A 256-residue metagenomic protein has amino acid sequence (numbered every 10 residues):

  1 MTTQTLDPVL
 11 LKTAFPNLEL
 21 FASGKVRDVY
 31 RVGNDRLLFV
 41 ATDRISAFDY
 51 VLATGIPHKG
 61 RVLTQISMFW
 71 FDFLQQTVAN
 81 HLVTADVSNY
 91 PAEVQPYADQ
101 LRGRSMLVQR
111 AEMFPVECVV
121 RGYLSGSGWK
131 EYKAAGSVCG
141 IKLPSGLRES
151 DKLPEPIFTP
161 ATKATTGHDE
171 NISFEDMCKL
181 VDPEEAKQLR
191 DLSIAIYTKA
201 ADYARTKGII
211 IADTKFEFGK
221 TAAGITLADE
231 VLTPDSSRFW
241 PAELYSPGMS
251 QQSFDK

Functional and structural regions predicted by a protein language model:
T2-K163: Active-site loop/lid in soluble adenylation, ligation, and acyl-transfer enzymes
T42, L101, T226-P234: Catalytic cores of nucleic-acid ligases and guanylyltransferases
D49, D235-R238: Short, cysteine-centered beta-strand-loop-beta hairpins and adjacent loop/turn segments enriched in charged/polar
V94, M106-M113, V119-I210, S237-K256: ATP-dependent phospho-/nucleotidyl transfer catalytic cores
A212-V231: Conserved metal-phosphate-binding beta-hairpin within the catalytic cores of diverse ATP-dependent phosphoryl-transfer
